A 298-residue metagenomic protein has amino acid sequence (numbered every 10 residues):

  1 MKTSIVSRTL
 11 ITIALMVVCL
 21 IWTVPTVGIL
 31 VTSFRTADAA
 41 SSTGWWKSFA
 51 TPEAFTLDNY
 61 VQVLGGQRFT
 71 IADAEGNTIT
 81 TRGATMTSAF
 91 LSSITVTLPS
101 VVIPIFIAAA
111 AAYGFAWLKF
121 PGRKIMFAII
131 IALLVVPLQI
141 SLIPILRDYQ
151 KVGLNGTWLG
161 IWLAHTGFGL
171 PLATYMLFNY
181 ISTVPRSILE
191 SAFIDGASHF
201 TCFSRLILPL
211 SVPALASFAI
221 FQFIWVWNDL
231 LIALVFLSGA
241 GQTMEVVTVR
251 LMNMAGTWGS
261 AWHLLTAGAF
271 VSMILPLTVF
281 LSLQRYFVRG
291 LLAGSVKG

Functional and structural regions predicted by a protein language model:
T3-G298: A structural signal for multi-pass alpha-helical bundles of membrane permease subunits that mediate small-molecule
